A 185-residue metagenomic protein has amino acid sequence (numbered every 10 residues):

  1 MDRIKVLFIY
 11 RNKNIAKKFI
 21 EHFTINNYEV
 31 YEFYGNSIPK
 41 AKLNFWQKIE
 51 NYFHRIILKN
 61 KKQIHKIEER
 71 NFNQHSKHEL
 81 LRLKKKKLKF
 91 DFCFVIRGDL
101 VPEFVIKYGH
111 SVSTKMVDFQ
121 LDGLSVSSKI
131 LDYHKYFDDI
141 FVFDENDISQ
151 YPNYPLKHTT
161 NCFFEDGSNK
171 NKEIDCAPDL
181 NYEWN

Functional and structural regions predicted by a protein language model:
M1-G123, S127, Y133, D138-D139: N-terminal pre-catalytic "stem/leader" segment of glycosyltransferase-like enzymes
V105-N185: Catalytic core of nucleotide-activated saccharide and alditol-phosphate transferases
